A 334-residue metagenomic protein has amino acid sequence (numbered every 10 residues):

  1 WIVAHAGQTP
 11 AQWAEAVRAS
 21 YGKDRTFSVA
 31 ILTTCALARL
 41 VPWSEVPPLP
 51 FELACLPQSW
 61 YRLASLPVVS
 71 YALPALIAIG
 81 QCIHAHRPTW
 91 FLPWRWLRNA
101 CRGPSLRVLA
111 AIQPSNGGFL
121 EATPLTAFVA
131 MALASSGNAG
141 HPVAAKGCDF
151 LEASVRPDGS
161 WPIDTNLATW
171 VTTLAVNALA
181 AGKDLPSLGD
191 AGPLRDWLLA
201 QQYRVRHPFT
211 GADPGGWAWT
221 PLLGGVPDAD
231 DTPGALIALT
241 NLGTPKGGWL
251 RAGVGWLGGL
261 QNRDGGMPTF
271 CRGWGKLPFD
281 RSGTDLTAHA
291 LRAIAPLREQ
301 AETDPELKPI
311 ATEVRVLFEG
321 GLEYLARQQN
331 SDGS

Functional and structural regions predicted by a protein language model:
W1-S334: Preference for long, amphipathic alpha-helical scaffolds in soluble/luminal domains and all-alpha bundles
